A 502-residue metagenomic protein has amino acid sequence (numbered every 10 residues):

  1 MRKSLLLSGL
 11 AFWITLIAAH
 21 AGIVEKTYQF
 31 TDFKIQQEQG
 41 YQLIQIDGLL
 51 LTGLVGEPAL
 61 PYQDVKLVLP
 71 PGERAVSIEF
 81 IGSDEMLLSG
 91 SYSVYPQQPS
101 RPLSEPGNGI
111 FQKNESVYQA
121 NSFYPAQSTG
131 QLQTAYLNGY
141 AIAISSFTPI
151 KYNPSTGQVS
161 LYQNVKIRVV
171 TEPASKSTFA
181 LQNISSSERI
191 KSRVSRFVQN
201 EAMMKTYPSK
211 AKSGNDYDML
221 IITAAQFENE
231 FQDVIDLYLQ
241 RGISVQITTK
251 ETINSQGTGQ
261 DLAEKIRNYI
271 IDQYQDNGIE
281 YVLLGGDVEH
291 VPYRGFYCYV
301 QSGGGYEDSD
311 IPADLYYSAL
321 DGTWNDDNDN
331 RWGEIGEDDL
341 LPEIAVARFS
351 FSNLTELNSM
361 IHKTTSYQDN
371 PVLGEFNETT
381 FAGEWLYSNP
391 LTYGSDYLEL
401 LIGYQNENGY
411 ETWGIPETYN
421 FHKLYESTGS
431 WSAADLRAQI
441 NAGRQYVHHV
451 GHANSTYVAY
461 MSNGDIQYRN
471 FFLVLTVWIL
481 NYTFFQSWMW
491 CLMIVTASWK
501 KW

Functional and structural regions predicted by a protein language model:
M1-S4: Positively charged n-region of N-terminal signal peptides that target proteins for export
S8-I17: Bacterial N-terminal signal peptides
H20-W502: Cysteine-dependent hydrolase recognition
